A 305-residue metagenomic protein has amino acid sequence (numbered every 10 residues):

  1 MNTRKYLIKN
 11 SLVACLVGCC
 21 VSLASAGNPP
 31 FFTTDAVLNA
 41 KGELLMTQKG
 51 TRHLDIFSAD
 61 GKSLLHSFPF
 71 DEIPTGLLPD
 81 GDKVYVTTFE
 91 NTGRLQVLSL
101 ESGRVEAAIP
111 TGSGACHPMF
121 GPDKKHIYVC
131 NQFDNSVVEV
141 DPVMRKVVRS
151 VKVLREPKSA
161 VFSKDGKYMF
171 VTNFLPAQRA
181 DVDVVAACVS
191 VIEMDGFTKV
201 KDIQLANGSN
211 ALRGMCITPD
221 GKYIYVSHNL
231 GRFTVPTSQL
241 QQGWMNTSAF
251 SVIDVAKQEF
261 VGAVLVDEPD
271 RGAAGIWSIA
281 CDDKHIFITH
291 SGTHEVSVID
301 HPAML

Functional and structural regions predicted by a protein language model:
G27-D55, E72-G76: Beta-strand-rich domains and repeat architectures in extracellular enzymes and scaffolds, especially beta-propellers
L38-K41, P79-G81, P122-K124, K164-D165 (+2 more regions): Residue-level detector of Asp-centered blade-edge/turn motifs that repeat once per structural unit in beta-propeller
M46-T47, V86-T87, V129, V171-T172 (+2 more regions): Residue position within the beta-strands of beta-propeller blades
K49, F89-E90, Q132, F174-P176 (+3 more regions): Short loop/turn segments immediately following the C-termini of beta-strands
S58-K62, S99-G103, D141-R145, E193-F197 (+2 more regions): Short loop/turn segments that connect beta-strands within beta-propeller blades
T172-A186, V226-T247: Short, conserved, GDST-rich strand-edge loop motifs in beta-rich repeat architectures
T198-N210, K257-A274, L305: Surface-exposed loop and turn segments in beta-propeller and other repeat-based domains that flank or scaffold
